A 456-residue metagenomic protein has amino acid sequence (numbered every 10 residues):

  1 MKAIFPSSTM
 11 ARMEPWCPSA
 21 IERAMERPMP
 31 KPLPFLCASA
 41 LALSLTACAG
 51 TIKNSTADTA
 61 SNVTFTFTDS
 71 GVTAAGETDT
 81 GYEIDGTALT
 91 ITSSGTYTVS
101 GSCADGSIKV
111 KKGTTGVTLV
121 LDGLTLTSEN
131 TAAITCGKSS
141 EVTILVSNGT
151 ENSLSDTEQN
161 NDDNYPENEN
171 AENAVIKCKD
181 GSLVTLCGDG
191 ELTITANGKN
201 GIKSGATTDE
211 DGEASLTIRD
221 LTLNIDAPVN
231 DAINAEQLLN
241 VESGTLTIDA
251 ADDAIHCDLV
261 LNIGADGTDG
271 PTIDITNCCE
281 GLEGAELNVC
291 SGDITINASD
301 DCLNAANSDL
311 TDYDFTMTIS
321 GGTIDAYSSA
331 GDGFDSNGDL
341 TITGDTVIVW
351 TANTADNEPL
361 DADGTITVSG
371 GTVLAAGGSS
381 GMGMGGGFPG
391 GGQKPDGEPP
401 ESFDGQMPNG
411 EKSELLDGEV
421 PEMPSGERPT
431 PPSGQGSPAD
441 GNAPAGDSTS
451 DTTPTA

Functional and structural regions predicted by a protein language model:
M1-F5, T9, V142: Short intrinsically disordered, low-complexity coil segments enriched in acidic
I4, I21-I52: Gram-positive Sec-dependent secretion signals
S7-R12, W16-S19, R23: Low-acidity, Ser/Thr- and Arg-rich intrinsically disordered low-complexity segments
A11-E14, R27, K31, I348: Short, low-complexity intrinsically disordered segments
F35-L41, C48-A456: A composition-driven surface/loop motif
